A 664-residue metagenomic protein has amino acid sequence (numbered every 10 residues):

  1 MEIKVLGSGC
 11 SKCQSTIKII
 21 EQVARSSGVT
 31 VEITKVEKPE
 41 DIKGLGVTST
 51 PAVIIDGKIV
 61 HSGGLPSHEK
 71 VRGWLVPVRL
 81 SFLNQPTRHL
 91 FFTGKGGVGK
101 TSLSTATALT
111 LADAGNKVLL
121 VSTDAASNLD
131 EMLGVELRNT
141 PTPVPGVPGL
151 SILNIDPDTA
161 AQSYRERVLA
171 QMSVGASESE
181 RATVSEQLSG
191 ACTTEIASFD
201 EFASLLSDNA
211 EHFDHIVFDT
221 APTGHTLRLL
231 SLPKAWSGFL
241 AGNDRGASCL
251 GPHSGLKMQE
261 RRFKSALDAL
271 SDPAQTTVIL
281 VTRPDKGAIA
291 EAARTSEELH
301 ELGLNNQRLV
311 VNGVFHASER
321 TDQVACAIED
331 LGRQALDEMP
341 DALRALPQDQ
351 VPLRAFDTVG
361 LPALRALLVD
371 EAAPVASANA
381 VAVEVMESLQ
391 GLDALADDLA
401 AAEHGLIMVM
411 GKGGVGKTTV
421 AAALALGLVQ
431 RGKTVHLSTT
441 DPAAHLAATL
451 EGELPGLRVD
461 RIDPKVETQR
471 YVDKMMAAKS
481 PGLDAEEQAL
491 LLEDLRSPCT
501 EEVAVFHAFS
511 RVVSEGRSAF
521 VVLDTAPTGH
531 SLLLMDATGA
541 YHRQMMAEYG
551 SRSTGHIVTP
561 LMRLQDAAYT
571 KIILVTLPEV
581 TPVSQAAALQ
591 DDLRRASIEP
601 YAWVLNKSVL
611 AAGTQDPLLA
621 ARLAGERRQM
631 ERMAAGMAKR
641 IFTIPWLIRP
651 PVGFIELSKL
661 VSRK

Functional and structural regions predicted by a protein language model:
M1-Q22: Local sequence-structure signature of Cys/Sec-based thiol-disulfide redox active-site neighborhoods
G46-I54: Structural micro-motif
G57-P77: Non-catalytic, surface beta->alpha helical segment in thiol-disulfide oxidoreductase systems
V78-N84, L267-I407, Q565-T570, L577-K664: C-terminal lobe/tail of nucleotide-utilizing enzymes
T93, V98-N154, T220, L229-K234 (+2 more regions): Walker A/P-loop NTP-binding active-site region of P-loop NTPases, recognizing the glycine-rich GxxxxGKT/S
S127-S189, T193, A444, A448-R496: P-loop NTPase motor core
S173-V281, D285-R294, G482-T581, Q585-A588: Phosphate/Mg2+-binding loops and adjacent switch elements in nucleotide/diphosphate-handling enzyme cores
